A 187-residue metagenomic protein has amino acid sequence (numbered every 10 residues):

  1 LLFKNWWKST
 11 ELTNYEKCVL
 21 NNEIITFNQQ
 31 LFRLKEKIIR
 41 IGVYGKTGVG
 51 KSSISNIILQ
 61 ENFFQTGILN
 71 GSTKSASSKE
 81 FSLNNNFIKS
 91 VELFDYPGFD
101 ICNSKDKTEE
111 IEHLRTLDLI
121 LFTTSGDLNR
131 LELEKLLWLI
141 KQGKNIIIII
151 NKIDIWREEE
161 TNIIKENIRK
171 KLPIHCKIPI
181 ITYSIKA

Functional and structural regions predicted by a protein language model:
L1-Y96: Conserved G1/Walker A P-loop phosphate-binding module
L20, I68, P97-C102, T123-D127: Short, flexible loop segments at the rims of nucleotide/cofactor-binding pockets, characterized by
G42, I147, P179-I181: A structural signal for isolated positions on well-ordered beta-strands in alpha/beta enzyme cores
I57, T116, L131-W138, I163-K171: Alpha-helical scaffold elements adjacent to nucleotide-binding pockets in ATP/GTP-utilizing enzyme cores
F81-D118: Conserved nucleotide-sensing/catalytic segment adjacent to the nucleotide-binding pocket in NTP-handling enzymes
G98-D100, D127-N129, I153-W156, K186-A187: Conserved nucleotide-binding/hydrolysis micro-motifs of P-loop NTPases
S104-L128, E132-I149: Inter-motif core of Ras-like GTPase G domains
W156-A187: Canonical P-loop GTPase G-domain recognition
